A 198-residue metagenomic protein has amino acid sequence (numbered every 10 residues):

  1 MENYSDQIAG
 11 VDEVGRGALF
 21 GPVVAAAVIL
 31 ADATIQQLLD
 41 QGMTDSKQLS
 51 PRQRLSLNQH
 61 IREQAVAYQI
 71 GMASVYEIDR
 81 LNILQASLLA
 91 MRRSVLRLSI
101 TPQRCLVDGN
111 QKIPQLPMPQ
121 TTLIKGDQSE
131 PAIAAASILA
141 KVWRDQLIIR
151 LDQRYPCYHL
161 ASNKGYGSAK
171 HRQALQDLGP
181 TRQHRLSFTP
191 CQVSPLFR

Functional and structural regions predicted by a protein language model:
M1-R198: RNase H-like, Mg2+-dependent phosphodiesterase core, and more generally RNA phosphate-backbone-engaging helix-loop
